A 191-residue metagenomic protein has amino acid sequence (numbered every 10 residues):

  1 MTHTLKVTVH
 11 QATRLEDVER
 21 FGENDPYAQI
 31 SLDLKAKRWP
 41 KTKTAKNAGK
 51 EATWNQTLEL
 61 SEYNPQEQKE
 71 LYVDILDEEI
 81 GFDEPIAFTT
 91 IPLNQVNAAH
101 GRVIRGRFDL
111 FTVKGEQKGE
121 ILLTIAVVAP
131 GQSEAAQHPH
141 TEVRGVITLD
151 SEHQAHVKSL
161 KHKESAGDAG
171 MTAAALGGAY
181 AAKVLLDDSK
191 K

Functional and structural regions predicted by a protein language model:
T2-K50: Calcium-regulated, polybasic anionic-phospholipid
A12-E23, G49, Q66, E70-Y72 (+1 more regions): C2-type phospholipid-binding modules
R14-E16, T42-K46, T57-L60, R107-L110 (+2 more regions): Eukaryotic intrinsically disordered and solvent-exposed regulatory patches
E51-Y63: Exposed aromatic-hydrophobic patches
T124-G170: Add "or lipid-surface remodeling" -> "...that mediate pore formation, membrane permeabilization, membrane fusion
K161-A166, Y180-K191: Short hydrophobic alpha-helical membrane-entry/anchor segments
